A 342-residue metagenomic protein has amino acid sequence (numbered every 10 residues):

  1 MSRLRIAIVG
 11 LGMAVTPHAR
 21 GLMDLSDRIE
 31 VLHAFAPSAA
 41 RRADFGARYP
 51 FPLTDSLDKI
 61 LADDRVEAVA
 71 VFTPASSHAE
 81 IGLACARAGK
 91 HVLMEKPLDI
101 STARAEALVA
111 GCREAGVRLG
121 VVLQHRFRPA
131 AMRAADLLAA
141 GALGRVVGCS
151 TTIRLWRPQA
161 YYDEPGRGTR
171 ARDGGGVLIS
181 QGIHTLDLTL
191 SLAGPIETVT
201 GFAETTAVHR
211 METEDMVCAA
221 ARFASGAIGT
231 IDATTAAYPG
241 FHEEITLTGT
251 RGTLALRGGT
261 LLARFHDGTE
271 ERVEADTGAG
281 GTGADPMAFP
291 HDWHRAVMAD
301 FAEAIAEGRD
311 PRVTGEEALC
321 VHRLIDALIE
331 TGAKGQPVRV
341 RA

Functional and structural regions predicted by a protein language model:
M1-R3, A68-V71, A224, D300-A342: C-terminal helix-rich "cap/oligomerization" subdomain common to oxidoreductases
M1-R48: N-terminal Rossmann-like dinucleotide-binding module
P37, D285-M298: Active-site loop of classical SDR/Rossmann-like NAD(P)-dependent oxidoreductases, centered on the catalytic Tyr-X3-Lys
P52-D64: Short acidic low-complexity segments
D55, M94, L119-V121, I231 (+1 more regions): Hydrophobic residues in well-ordered beta-strands that form the structural core
A68, P74-A75, A79-R126, G141: Beta-strand-loop-alpha-helix segment that lines the small-molecule cofactor/substrate pocket of alpha/beta enzymes
H125-R210, G335: Predominantly a Rossmann-like dinucleotide-binding segment in NAD(P)-dependent oxidoreductases
S180, L186-T260, R295-R309: Contiguous beta-strand/loop segments that form the cofactor/metal-binding neighborhood of enzyme cores
